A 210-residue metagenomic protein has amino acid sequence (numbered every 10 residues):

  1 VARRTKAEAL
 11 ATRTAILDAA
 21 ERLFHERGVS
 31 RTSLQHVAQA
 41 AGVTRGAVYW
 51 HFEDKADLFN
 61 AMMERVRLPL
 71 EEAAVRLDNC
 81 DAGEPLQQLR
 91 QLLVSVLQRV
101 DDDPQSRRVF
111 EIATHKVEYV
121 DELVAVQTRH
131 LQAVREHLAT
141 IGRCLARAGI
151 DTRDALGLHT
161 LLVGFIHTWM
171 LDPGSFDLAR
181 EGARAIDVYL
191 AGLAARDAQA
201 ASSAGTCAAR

Functional and structural regions predicted by a protein language model:
V1-A11, D197-R210: N-terminal intrinsically disordered/low-complexity leader segments
V1-R27, R31-V43, A56-N60: Basic, helix-initiating cap at the start of DNA-binding domains
G46: Key DNA-contact positions within bacterial/archaeal DNA-binding proteins
F52, N60-V66: Alpha-helical DNA-contacting segments of helix-turn-helix folds
A61, V75-S106, A155-L158: Hydrophobic alpha-helical connector segments
L68-V75, Q87, Q91, D121-G149 (+2 more regions): Amphipathic alpha-helical packing segments from all-alpha helical-bundle domains
Q88, D101-T128: Amphipathic alpha-helical segments used for helix-helix packing
R99-D102, Y119, R143, A155-F176 (+1 more regions): Amphipathic C-terminal alpha-helical segment
